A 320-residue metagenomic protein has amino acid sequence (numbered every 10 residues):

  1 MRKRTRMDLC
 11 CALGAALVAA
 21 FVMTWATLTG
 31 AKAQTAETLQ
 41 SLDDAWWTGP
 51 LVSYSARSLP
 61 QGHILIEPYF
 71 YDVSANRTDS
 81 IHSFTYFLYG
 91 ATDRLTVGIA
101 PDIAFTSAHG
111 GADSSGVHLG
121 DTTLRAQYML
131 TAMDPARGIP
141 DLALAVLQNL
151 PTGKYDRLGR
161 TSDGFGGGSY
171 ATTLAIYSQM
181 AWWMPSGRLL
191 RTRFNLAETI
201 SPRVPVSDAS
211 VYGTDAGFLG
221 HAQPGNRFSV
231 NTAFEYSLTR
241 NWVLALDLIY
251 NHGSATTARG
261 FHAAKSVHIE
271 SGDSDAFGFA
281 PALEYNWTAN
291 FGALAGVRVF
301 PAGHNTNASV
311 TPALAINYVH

Functional and structural regions predicted by a protein language model:
L28-P68, V73-S74, D134-D141: Outer-membrane beta-barrel biogenesis signature
Y54-G62, R77, R94, A132-D141 (+4 more regions): Short loop/turn motifs that connect adjacent beta-strands in outer-membrane beta-barrel proteins
I66, T85-Y89, L124-Y128, V146 (+7 more regions): Residues on the lipid-exposed face of transmembrane beta-strands in outer-membrane beta-barrel proteins
P68-D72, I99-I103, L144-L150, T192-I200 (+3 more regions): Transmembrane beta-barrel strands of outer-membrane/channel proteins
R77-H82, S107-S114, K154-T161, R203-G213 (+2 more regions): Outer-membrane beta-barrel translocator domains and adjoining extracellular loop/strand segments of Gram-negative
D79-T85, V117-L124, P140, G166-L174 (+3 more regions): Residues that define the transmembrane beta-barrel architecture of outer-membrane proteins
D163, G167-A264: Detector for outer-membrane/organellar transmembrane beta-barrel domains, recognizing the amphipathic beta-strand
G217-H320: Outer membrane beta-barrel transmembrane domains
